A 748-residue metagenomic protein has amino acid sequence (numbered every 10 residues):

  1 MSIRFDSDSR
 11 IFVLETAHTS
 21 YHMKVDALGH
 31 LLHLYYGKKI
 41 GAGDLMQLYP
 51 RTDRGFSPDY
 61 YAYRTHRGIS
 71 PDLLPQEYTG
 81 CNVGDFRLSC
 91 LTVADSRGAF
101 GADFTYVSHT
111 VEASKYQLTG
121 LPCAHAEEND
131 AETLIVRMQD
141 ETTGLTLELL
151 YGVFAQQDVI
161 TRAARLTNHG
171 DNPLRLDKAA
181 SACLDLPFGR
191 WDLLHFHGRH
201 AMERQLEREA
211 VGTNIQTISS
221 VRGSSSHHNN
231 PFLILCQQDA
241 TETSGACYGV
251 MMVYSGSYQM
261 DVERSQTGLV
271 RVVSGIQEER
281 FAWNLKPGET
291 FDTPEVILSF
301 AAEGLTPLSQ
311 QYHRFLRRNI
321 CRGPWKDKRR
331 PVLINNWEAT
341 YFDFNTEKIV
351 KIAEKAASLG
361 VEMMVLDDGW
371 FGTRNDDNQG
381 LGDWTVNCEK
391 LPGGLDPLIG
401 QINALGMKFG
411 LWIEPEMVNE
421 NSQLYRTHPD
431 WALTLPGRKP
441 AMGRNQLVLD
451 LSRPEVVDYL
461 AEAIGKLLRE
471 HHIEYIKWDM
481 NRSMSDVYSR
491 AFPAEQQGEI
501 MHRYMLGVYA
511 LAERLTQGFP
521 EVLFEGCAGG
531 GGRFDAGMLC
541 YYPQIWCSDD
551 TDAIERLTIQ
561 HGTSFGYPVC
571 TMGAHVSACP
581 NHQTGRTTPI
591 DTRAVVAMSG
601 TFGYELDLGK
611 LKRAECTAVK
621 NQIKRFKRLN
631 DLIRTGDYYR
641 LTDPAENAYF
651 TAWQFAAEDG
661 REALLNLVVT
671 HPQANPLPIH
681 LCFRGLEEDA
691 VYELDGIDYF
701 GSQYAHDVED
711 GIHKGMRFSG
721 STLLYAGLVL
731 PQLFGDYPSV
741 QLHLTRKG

Functional and structural regions predicted by a protein language model:
F5, R10-V13, A17, Y21 (+3 more regions): Polysaccharide-binding surfaces and accessory modules of carbohydrate-active proteins
H18, A164, G288, I334 (+7 more regions): Conserved, mostly hydrophobic/aromatic
D72-L73, E77-K115, E242-S257, F300-P324 (+4 more regions): Glycine-rich, aromatic-flanked loop segments that form ligand/cofactor-binding clefts across common enzyme folds
G101-Y106, W283-A302, Y737-T745: Short Pro-Gly-centered flexible turn/kink motifs
E242, P644-E687: Carbohydrate-binding surface patches
W325-A461, Y475: Aromatic-lined carbohydrate-binding/catalytic grooves of carbohydrate-active enzymes
N419-D458, H502-G609: Glycan-recognition surfaces
H671-G748: C-terminal beta-sandwich/jelly-roll accessory domains of carbohydrate-active enzymes
